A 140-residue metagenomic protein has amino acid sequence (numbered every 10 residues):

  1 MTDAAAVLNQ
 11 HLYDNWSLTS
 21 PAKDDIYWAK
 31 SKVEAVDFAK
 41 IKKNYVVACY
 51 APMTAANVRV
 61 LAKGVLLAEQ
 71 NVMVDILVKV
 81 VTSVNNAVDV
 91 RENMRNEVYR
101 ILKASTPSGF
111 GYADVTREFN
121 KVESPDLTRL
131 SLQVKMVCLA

Functional and structural regions predicted by a protein language model:
M1-K63: Small/polar-rich, solvent-exposed N-terminal microdomains that initiate assembly or binding
L8, L12, V46-A51, Q70-V78 (+3 more regions): Generic low-polarity alpha-helical segments
L18-K23, K43-V46, E92-A140: Acidic-leaning, charged glycine-interspersed low-complexity segments
I26, A39, V46-C49, R59 (+5 more regions): Intrinsic disorder/low-complexity detector
K32-V36, V72, F119, K135: Compositionally biased, intrinsically disordered low-complexity segments enriched in polar/proline residues
G64-S83, D126-A140: Oligomerization/assembly interface segments of phage tail-like spikes and tubes
S83-V90: Short, conserved charged micro-motifs
